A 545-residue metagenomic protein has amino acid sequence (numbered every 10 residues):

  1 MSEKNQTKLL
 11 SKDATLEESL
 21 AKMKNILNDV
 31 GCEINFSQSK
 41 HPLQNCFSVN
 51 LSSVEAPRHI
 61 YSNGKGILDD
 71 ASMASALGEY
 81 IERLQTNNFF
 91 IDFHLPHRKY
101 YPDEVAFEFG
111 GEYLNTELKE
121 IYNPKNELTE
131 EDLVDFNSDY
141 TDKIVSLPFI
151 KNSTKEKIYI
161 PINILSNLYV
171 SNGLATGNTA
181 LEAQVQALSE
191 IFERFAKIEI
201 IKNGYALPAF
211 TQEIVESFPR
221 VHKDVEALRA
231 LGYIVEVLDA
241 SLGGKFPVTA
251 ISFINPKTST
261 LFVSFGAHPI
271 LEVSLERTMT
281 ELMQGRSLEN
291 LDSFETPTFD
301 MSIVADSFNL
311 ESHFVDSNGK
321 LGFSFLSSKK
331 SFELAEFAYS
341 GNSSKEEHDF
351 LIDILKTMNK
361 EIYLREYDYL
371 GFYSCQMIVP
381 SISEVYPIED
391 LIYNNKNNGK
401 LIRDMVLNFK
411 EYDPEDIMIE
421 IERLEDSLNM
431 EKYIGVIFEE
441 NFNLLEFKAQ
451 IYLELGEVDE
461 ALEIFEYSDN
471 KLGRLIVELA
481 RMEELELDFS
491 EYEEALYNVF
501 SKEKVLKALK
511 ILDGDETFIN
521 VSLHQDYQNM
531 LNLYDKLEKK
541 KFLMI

Functional and structural regions predicted by a protein language model:
M1-I545: Helix-biased "structured C-terminal domain" signature
